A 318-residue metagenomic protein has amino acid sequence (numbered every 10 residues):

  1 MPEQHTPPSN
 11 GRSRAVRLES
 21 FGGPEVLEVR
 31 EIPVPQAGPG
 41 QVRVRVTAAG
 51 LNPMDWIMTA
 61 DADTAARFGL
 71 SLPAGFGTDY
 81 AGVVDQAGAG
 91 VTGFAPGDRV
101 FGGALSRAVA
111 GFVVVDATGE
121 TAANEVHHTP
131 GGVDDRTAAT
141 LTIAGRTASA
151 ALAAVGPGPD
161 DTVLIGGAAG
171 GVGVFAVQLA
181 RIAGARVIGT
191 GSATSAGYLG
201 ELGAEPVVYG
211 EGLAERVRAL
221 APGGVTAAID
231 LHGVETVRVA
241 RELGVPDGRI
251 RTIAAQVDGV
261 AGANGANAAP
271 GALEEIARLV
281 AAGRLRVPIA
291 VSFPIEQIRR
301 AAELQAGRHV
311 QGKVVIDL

Functional and structural regions predicted by a protein language model:
M1-G11, E274-L318: C-terminal hydrophobic helical "lid"/dimerization subdomain of Rossmann-like NAD(P)H-dependent oxidoreductases
S9, P33-G50, D63-S106: Glycine-rich beta-strand-centered segment in the early N-terminal region that forms part of a ligand/cofactor-binding
T78, R99-G167: NAD(P)H dinucleotide-binding glycine-rich loop of Rossmann-like/cofactor-binding domains, especially the beta1-alpha1
A138-G210: Mid-domain Rossmann-like dinucleotide-binding core that forms the NAD(H)/NADP(H) cofactor-binding site
G200, L231-P288, S292-I295, L318: Glycine-rich phosphate-binding loop and adjacent beta-alpha segment of Rossmann(oid) nucleotide-cofactor-binding
G212-G223: Short amphipathic alpha-helix with an adjacent loop that forms part of the alpha/beta core around
G224-L231: Periplasmic-binding protein-like
